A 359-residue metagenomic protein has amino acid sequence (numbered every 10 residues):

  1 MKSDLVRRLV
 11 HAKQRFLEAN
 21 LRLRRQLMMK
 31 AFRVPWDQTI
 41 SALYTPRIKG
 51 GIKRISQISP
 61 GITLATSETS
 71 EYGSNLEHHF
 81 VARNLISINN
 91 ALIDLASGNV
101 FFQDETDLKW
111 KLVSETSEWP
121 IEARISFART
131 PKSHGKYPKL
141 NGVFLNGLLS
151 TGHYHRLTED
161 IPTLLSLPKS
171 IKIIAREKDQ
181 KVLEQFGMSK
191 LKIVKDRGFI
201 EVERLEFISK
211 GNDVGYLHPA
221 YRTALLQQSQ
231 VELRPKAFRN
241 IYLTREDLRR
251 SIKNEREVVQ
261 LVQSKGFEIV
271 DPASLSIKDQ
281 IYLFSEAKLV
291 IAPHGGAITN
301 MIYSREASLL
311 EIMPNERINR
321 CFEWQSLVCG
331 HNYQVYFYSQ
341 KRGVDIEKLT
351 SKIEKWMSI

Functional and structural regions predicted by a protein language model:
K2-I359: The feature primarily captures lumenal catalytic ectodomains of type II secretory-pathway glycosyltransferases
